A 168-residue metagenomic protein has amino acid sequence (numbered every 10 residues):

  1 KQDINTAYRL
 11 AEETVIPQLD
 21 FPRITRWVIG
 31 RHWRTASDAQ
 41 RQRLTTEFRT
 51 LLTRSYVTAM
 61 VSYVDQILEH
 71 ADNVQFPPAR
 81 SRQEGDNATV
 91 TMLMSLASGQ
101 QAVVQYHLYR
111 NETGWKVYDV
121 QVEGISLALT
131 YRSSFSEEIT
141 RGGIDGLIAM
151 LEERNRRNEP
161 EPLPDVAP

Functional and structural regions predicted by a protein language model:
K1-M60: Early exported N-terminus immediately downstream of N-terminal targeting peptides
Q2-T6, T35-Q42, D65, R82 (+3 more regions): Surface-exposed, polar/charged faces of alpha-helical domains in mature secreted/periplasmic/lumenal proteins
W33, T50-L51, L96, E123-L127: Solvent-exposed loop/turn segments at secondary-structure junctions within structured extracellular/periplasmic domains
T45-A102, R154-P168: Surface-exposed, charged secondary-structure patches
Q101-L129: Short beta-strand edge/turn micro-motifs at domain boundaries
D119-P168: Low-complexity, intrinsically disordered terminal/linker segments enriched in charged and Gly/Pro repeats
